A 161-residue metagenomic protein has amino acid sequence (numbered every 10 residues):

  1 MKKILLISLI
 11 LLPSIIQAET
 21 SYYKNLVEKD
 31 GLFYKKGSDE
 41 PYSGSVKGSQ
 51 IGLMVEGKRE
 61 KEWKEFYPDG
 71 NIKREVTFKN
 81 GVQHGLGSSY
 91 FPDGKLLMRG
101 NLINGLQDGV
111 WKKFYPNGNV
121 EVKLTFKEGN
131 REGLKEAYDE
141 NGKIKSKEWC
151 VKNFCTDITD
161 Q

Functional and structural regions predicted by a protein language model:
I4-P13: Sec-dependent N-terminal signal peptides
S14-Q161: Glycine/tyrosine- and acidic-biased, solvent-exposed loop/turn segments at the edges of beta-strands
